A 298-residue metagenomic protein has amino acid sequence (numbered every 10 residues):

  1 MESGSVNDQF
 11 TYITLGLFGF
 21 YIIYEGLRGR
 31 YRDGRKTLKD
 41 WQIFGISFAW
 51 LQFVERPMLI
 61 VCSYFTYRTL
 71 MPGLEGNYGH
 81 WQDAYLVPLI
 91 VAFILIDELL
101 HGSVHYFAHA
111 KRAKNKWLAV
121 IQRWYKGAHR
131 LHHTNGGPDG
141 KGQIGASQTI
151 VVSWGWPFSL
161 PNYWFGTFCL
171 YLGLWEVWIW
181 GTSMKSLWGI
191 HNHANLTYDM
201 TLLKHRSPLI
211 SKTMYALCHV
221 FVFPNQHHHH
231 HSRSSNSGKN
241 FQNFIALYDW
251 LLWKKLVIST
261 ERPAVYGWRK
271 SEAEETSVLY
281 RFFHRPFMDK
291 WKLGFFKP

Functional and structural regions predicted by a protein language model:
M1-F18: Hydrophobic transmembrane alpha-helical segments in integral membrane proteins
Q9-T14, D40, F44, Q82-I90 (+1 more regions): Residue-level signature of transmembrane alpha-helical entry/exit and packing/kink sites in multi-pass membrane
F20-Y24, V54, M58, C62-L70 (+6 more regions): Alpha-helical membrane-inserting segments
I22-F44: Membrane-interface helix-loop junction between the first two transmembrane segments
I46-I60, A146-S159: Select subsegments of transmembrane alpha-helices in polytopic membrane proteins, especially boundary-proximal
A49-I90: Long, highly hydrophobic alpha-helical transmembrane signal-anchor segments
D83-W268: Membrane-embedded catalytic scaffold of the fatty acid hydroxylase/desaturase
G173, V177, S259-P298: A membrane-cytosol interface segment of integral membrane proteins
